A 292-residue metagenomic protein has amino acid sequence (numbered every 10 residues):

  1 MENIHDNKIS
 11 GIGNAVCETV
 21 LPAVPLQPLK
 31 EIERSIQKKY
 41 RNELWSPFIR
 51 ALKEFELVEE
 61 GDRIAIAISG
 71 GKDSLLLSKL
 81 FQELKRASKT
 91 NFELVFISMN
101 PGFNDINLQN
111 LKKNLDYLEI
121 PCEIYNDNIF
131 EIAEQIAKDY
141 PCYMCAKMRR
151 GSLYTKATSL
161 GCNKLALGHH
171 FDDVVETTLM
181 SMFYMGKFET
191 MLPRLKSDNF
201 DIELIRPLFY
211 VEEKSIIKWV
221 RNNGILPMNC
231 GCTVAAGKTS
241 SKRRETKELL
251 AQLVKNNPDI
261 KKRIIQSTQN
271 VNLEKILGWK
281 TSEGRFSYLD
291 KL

Functional and structural regions predicted by a protein language model:
E2-L179, Y184-K187, L192-P193, K214-N222: ATP-dependent adenylation/nucleotidyltransferase module used to activate substrates
E43, M148, V211, S241 (+1 more regions): Conserved active-site and cofactor/substrate-binding residues in soluble primary-metabolism enzymes
S74, N107, P141, L179 (+5 more regions): Alpha-helix boundary/capping detector
P101, D127-F130, F209, C232 (+1 more regions): Residues that form or immediately flank small-molecule/cofactor binding pockets and catalytic motifs
C142-K147, H169, Y210-K214, L253-N256 (+1 more regions): A general structural signal for short secondary-structure boundary/capping elements
A146-L160, R194-F200, L250-S267: Short, basic, helix/turn surface patches
D172-Q252: Catalytic subdomain that performs nucleotidyl-dependent activation
I225-L292: The feature marks non-catalytic terminal segments
